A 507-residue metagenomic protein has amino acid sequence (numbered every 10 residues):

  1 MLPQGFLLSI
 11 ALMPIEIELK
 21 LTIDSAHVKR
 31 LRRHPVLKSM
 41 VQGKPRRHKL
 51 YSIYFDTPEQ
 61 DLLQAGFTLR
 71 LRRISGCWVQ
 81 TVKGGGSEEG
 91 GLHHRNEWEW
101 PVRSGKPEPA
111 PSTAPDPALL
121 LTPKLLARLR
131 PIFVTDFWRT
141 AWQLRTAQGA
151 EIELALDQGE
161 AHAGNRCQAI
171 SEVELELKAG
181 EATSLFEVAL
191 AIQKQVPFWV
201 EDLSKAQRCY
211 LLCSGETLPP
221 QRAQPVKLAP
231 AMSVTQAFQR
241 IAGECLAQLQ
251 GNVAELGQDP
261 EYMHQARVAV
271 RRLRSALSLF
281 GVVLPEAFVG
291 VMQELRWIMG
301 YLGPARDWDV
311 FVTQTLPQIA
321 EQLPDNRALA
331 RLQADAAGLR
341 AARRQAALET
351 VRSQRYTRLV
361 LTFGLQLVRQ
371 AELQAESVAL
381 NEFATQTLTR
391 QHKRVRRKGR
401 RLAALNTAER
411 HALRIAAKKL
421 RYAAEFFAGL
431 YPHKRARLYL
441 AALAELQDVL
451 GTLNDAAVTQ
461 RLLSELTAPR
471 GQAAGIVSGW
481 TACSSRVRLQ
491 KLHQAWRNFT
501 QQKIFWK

Functional and structural regions predicted by a protein language model:
M1-A11: N-terminal amphipathic/basic-hydrophobic helices that include classical n-h-c signal peptides and signal-anchor
I10-K507: Function-determining surface determinants
